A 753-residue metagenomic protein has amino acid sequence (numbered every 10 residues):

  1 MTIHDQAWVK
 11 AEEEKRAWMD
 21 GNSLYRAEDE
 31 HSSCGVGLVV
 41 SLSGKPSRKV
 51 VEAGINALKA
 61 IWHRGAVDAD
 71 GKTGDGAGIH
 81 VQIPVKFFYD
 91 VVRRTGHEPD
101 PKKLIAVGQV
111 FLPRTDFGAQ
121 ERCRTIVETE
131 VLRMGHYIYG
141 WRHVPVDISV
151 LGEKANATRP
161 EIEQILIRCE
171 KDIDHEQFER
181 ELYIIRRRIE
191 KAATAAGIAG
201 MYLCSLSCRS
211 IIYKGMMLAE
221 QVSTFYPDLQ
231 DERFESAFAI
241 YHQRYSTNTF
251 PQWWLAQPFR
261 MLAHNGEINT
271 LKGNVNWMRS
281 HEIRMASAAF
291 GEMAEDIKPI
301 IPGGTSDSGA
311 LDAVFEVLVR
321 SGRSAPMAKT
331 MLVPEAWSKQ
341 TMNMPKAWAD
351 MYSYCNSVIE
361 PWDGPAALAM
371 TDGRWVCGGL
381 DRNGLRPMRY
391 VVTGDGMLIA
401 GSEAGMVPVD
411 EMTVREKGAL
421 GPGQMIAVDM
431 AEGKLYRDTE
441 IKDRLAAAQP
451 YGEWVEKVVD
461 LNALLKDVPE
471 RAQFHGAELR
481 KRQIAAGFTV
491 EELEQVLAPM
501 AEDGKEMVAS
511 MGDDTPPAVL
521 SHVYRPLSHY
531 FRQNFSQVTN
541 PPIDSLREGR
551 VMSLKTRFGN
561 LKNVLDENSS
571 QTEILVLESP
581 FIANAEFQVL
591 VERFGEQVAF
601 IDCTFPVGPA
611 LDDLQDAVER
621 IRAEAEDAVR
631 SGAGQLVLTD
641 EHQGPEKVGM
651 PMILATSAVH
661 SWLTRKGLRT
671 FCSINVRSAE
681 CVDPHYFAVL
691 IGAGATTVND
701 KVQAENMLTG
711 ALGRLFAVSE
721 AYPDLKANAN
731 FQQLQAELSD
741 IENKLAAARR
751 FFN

Functional and structural regions predicted by a protein language model:
T2-V551, K555-S569, V591: Conserved short alpha-helical segments that host acidic/polar catalytic motifs at enzyme active sites
S246, V607-A610, A623-Q635, E641-G644 (+1 more regions): Conserved helix-loop functional segments at active or binding sites
M293-E295, S338-K339, R593-D613, L638-G644 (+1 more regions): Gly-rich Lys/Arg/Thr-decorated short loops/hinges at beta-loop-alpha junctions or inter-strand turns that position
Q533, Q537-N540, R550-D616, R620 (+1 more regions): Active-site cores of enzymes that catalyze phosphoryl transfer or operate on phosphate-rich substrates
A599-I601, L636, C672-S678, I691 (+1 more regions): Hydrophobic faces of well-ordered beta-strands that scaffold small-molecule active sites in alpha/beta enzyme cores
V648-I674: Alpha-helix-loop-beta-strand connector modules within alpha/beta enzyme cores
E680-A693: Catalytic cores of alpha/beta
Q703-N753: A helix-centric hydrophobic-segment signal that preferentially recognizes long, alpha-helical stretches used
